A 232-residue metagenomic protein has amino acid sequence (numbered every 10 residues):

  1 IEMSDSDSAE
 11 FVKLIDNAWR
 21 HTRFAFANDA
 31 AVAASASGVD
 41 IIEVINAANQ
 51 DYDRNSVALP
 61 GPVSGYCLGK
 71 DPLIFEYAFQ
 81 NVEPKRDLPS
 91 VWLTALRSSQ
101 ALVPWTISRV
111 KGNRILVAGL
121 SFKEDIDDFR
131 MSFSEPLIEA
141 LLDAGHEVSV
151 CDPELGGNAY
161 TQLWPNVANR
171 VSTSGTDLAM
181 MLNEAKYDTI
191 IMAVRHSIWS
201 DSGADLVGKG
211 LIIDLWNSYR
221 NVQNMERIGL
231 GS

Functional and structural regions predicted by a protein language model:
I1-S232: Structural/interface elements that position substrates and couple domains in central-metabolism enzymes
